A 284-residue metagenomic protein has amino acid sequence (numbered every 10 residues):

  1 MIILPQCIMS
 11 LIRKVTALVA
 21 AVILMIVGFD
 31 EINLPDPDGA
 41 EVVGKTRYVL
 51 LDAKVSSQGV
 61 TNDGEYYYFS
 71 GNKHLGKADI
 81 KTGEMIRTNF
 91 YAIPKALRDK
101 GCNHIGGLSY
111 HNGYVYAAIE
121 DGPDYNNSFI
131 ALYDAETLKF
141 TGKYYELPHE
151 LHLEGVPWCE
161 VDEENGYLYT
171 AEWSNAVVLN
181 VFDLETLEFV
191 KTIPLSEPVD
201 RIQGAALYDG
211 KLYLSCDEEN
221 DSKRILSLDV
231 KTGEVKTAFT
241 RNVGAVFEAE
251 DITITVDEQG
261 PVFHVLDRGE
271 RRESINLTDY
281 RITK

Functional and structural regions predicted by a protein language model:
I32-K54: A short helix->beta-strand "capping" segment at the edge of beta-propeller domains
Y48-A53, F90-A92, L97-K100, Y144-E154 (+2 more regions): Surface loop/turn motifs at the tips and blade-to-blade linkers of beta-strand repeat domains
Y48-K73, H104-G106: Beta-strand-rich domains and repeat architectures in extracellular enzymes and scaffolds, especially beta-propellers
G64-E65, N112-G113, E164-G166, D209-K211 (+1 more regions): Short coil/turn segments that connect the beta-strands within blades of beta-propeller domains
H74-D79, D124-L132, A176-V181, N220-S227 (+1 more regions): Structural motif
E84-E120: Blade-loop segments of beta-propeller domains
E197-V230: Loop/turn-rich, solvent-exposed surfaces of beta-rich toroidal or solenoidal domains
V235-T255: Conserved blade-ending motifs and adjacent loop-strand segments that build the rim/top face of beta-propeller domains
